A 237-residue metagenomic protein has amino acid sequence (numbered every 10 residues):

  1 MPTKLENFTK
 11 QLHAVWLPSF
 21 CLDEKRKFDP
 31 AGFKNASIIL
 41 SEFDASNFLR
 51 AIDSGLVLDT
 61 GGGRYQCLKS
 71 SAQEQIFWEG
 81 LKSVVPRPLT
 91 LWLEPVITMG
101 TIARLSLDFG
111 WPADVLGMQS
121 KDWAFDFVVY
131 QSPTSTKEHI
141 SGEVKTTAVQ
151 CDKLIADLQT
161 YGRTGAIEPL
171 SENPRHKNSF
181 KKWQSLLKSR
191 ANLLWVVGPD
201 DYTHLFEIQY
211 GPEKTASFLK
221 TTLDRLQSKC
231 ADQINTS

Functional and structural regions predicted by a protein language model:
M1-L193, V197-S237: A short, conserved, highly charged catalytic patch centered on acidic carboxylates
